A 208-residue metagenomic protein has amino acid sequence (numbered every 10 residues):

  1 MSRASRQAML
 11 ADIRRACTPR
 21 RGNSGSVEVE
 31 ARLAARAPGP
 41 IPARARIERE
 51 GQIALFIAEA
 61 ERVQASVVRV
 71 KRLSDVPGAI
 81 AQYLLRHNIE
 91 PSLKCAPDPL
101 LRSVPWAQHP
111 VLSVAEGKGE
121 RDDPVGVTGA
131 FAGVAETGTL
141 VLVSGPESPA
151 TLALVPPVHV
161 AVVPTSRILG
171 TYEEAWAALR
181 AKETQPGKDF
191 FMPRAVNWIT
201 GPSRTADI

Functional and structural regions predicted by a protein language model:
M1-I208: The feature marks the mature, well-folded catalytic cores of soluble enzymes
